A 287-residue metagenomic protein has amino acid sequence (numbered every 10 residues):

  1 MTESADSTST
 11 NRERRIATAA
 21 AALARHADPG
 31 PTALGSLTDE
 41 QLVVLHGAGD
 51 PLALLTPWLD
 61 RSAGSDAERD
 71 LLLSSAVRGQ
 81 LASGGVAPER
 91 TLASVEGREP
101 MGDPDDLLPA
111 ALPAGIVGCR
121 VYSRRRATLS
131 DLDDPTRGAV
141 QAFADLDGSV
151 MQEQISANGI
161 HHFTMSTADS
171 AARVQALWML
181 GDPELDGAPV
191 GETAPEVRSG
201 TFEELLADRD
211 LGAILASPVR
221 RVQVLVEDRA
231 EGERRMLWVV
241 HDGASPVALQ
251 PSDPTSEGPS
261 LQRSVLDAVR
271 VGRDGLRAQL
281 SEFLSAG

Functional and structural regions predicted by a protein language model:
M1-D6, I16-L23, P183-E233: Mixed-charge (acidic/basic) macromolecular-recognition segments
T2-L81, A87-E99: Short, amphipathic alpha-helical interface elements at domain boundaries that mediate macromolecular binding
G64-D66, S166, G272: Alpha-helix capping and helix-coil boundary motifs
A67-A110, W178-L206: Charged, compositionally biased non-catalytic regions
A82, A87, I155-R173, D253-A268: Extended intrinsically disordered, low-complexity coil regions enriched in Ser, Thr, Gly, Ala and often Pro
A87-S170: Accessory beta->alpha helical hairpin/"wing" motif in late/C-terminal subdomains of nucleic-acid enzymes
V140, D145-A207: Surface-exposed beta-loop interaction hotspot
A216-G287: Extended, charged low-complexity segments that frequently continue into or abut oligomerization scaffolds
